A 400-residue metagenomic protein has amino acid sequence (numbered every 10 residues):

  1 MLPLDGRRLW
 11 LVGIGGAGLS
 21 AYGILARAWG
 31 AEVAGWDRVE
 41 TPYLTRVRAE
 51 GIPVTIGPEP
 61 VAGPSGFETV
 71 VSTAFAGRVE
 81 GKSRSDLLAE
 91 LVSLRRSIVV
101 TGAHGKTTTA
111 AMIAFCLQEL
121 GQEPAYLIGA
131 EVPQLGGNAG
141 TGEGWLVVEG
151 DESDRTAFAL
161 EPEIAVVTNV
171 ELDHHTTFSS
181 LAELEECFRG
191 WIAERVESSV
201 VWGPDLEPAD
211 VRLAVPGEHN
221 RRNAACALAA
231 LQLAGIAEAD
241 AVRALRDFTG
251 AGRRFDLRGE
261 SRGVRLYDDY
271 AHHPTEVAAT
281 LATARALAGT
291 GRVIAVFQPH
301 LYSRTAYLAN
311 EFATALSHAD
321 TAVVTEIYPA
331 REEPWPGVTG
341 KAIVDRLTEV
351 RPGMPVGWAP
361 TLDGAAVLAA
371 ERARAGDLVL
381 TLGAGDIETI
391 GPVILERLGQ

Functional and structural regions predicted by a protein language model:
M1-E90, L181, C187, P216: N-terminal leader/targeting and accessory segments in enzymes
L2-W10, G18, L25, W29 (+3 more regions): Nucleotide phosphate-binding/pyrophosphate-handling subdomain across enzymes that bind or process nucleotide phosphates
L11, V71, V100-G102, V147 (+1 more regions): Hydrophobic Val/Ile/Leu positions in short beta-strands of Rossmann-like dinucleotide-binding domains
G13, A26, T69, P124 (+6 more regions): Residue-level signal for inorganic ion chemistry
A28, R48, A62-P64, R78-V201 (+1 more regions): Phosphate-binding loop of NTP-binding sites
A31-R38, W202-G203, I294-Q298, H318-P329: Short internal beta-strands
R48-E50, L231-Q232, A313-A375: C-terminal helical cap/extension that packs against the catalytic core of soluble nucleotide-cofactor enzymes
G364-L395: A glycine-rich beta-strand to alpha-helix segment that forms a phosphate/ribose-binding loop at ligand/cofactor sites
